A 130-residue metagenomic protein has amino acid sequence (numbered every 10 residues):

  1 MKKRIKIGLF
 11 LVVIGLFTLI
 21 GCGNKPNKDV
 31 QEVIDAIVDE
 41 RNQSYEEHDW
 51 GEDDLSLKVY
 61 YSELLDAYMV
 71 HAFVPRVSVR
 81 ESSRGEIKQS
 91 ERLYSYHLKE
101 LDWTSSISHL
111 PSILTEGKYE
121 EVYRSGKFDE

Functional and structural regions predicted by a protein language model:
M1-G23: Sec-dependent bacterial lipoprotein signal peptides
L9-V13, H48, K99-L101, K127: Enrichment for repetitive, rod-forming helical segments
G15, Q43, S95-H97: Intrinsically disordered, low-complexity regions enriched in Ser/Pro/Gly/Gln/His and often acidic
C22-R80: N-terminal export/targeting and maturation segments
R80-S105: A short, surface-exposed beta-strand/turn
T104-E130: C-terminal partner/receptor-binding element of secreted or periplasmic proteins
